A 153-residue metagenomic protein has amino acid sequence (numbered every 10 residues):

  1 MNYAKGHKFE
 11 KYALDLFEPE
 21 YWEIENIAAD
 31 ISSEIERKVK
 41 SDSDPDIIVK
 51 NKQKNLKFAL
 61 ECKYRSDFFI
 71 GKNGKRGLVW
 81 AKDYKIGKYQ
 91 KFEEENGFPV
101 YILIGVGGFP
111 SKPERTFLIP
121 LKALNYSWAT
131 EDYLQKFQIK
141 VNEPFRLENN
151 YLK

Functional and structural regions predicted by a protein language model:
M1, K8, L16-E25, A29 (+3 more regions): Non-catalytic C-terminal interaction segments of nucleic acid-processing enzymes
Y3, R37, K75-V79: Short, surface-exposed loop/turn motifs that are enriched in glycine and acidic residues and include a nearby proline
K5-A13, K85: Conserved alpha-helical elements of sugar-nucleotide-dependent glycosyltransferases
L14, I86-E93: Short amphipathic alpha-helical segments and helix-helix/interface helices
F17, P45-G71: Conserved catalytic cores of phosphodiester-cleaving nucleases, focusing on short active-site segments
N26-K57: Active-site metal-binding core of divalent-cation-utilizing nuclease and nuclease-like domains
S32, N55, D67, G108-P110: Surface-exposed, flexible loop/turn segments at secondary-structure boundaries
R65-Y89: Mg2+/Mn2+-dependent nuclease catalytic core
